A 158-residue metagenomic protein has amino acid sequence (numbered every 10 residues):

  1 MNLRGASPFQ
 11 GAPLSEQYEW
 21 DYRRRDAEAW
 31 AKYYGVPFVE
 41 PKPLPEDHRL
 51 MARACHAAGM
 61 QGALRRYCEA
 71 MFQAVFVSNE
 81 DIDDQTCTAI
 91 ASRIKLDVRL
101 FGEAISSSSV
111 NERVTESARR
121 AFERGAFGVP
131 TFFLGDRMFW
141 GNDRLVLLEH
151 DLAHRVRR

Functional and structural regions predicted by a protein language model:
M1-V75: Structural alpha/beta surface segment adjacent to cysteine/selenocysteine redox centers across thiol/disulfide enzymes
A70-R158: C-terminal cap of thioredoxin/glutaredoxin-like
